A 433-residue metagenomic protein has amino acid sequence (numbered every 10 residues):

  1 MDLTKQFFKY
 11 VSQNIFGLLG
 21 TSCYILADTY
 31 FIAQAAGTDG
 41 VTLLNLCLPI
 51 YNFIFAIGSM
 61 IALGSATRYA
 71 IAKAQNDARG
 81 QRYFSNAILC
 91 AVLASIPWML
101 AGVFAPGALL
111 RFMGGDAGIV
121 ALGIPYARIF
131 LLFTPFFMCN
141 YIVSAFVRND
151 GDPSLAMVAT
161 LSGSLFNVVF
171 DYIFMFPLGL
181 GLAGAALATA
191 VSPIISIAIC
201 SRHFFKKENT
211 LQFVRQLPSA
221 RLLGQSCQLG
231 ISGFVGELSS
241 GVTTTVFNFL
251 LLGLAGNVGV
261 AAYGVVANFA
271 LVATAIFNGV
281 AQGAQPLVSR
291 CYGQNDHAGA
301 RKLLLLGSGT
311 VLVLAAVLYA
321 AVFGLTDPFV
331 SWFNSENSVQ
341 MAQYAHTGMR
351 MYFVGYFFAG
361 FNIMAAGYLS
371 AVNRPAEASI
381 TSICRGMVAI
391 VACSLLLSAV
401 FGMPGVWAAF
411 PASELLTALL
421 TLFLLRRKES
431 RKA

Functional and structural regions predicted by a protein language model:
M1-I15, Y69-F133, P177-I231, V288-G355 (+1 more regions): Short alpha-helical transmembrane segments in multi-pass integral membrane proteins
N14-L63, T67, F130-F137, G224-R290 (+5 more regions): Transmembrane helix-bundle signature of multi-pass secondary active exporters and lipid flippases
L26, A35-T38, A72, N149-D150 (+5 more regions): Helix-loop interface residues and adjacent transmembrane-helix termini in multi-pass membrane transporters, primarily
T29, G102, A145, D171 (+8 more regions): Structural signal for membrane-spanning alpha-helices in multi-pass inner-membrane proteins, emphasizing helix cores
T29, T38-V41, P153, L182 (+4 more regions): Membrane-helix interface/capping residues of multi-pass secondary transporters
V41-L100, F137-A156, A262-T326, A359-T381: Small-residue-rich hydrophobic transmembrane alpha-helices
F53-A56, N167-D171, I197-S201, L271-A275 (+3 more regions): Hydrophobic transmembrane alpha-helices of multi-pass small-molecule transporters
A62, I129-R148, A156-S164, A185-A198 (+4 more regions): Short runs within selected transmembrane alpha-helices of multi-pass transporters and secretion channels
